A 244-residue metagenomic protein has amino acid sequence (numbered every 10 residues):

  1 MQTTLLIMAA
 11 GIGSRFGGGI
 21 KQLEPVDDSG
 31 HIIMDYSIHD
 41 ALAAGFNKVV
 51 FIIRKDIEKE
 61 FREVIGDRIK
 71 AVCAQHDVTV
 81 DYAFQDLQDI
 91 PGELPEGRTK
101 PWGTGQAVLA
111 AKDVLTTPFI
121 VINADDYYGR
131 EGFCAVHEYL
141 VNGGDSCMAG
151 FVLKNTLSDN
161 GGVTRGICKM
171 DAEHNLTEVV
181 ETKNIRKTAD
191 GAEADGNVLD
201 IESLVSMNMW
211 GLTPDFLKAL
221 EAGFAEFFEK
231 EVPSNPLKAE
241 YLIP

Functional and structural regions predicted by a protein language model:
M1-I20, H31: N-terminal nucleotide-binding beta1-loop-alpha1 segment
M1-T4, H31-V121, Y128, F133: Conserved N-terminal catalytic core of the sugar/cofactor nucleotidyltransferase
A9, D27, I53, N123 (+1 more regions): Short beta-strand/turn micro-motifs composed of small residues that flank or help shape donor/cofactor-binding pockets
G11, D56, K154, P214-D215: Alpha-helix/helix-capping structural signal
I20-V26, P95-K100: Short glycine-enriched, charge-decorated loop/helix-capping segments at active-site entrances that position
Q22, T79-D81, N175: Conserved beta-strand segments of alpha/beta enzyme cores
R130-W210, P214: Conserved core of the sugar-phosphate nucleotidyltransferase
E221-P244: A C-terminal functional module that forms or caps the active site or interfaces directly with catalytic machinery
